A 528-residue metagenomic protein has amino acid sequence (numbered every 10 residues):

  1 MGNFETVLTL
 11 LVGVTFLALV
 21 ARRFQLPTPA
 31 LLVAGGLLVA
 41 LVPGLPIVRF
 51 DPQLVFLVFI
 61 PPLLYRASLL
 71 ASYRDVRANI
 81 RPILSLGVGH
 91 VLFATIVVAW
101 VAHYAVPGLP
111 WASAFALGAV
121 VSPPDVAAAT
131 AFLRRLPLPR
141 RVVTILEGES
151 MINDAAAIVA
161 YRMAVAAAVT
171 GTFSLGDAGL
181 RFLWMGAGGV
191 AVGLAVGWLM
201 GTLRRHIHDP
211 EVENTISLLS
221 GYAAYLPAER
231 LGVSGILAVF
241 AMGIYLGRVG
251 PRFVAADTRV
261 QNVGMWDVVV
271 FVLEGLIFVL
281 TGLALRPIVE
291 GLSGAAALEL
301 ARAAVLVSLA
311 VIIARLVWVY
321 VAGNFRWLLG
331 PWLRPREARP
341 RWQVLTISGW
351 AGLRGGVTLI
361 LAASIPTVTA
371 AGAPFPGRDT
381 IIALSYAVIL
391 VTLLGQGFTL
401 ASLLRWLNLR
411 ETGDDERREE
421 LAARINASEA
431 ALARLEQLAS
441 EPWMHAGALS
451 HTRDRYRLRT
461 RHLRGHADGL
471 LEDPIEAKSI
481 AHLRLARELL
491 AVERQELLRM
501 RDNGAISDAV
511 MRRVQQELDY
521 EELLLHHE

Functional and structural regions predicted by a protein language model:
M1-R418, A481, L498-E528: Transmembrane helical cores of multi-pass secondary ion antiporters/exchangers
L409-E528: Cytosolic C-terminal regulatory domains/tails of membrane transporters and channels
